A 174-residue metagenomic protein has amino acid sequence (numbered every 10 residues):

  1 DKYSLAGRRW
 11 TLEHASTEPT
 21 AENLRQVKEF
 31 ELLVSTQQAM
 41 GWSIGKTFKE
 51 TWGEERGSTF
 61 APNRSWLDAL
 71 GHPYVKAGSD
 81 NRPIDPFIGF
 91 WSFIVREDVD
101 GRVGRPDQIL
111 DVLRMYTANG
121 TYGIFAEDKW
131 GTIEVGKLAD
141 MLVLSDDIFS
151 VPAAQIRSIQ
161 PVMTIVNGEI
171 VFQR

Functional and structural regions predicted by a protein language model:
D1-W10, S16, R25-L32, T36-S150 (+1 more regions): His/Asp/Glu-enriched, well-ordered alpha-helical/loop segment that forms or immediately abuts the divalent-metal
E22: Active-site-adjacent beta->alpha loops and helix N-cap segments on the catalytic face of soluble alpha/beta enzymes
Q155-R157: Short glycine/proline-enriched turns and hinge-like loops at secondary-structure junctions
